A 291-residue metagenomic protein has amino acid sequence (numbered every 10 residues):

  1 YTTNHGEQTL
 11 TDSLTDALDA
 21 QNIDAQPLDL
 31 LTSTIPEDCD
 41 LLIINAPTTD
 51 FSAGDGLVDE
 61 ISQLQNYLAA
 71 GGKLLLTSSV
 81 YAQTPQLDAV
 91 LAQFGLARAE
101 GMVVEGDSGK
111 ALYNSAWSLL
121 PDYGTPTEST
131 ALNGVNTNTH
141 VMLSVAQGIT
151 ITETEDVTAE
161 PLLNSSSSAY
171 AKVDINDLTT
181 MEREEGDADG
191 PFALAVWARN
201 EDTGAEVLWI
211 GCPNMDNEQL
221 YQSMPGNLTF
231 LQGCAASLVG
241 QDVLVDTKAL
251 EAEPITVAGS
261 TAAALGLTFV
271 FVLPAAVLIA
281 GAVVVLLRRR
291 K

Functional and structural regions predicted by a protein language model:
Y1-N4: Short beta-strand segments enriched in small/hydrophobic residues
E7-V243: Acidic, S/T/G-rich, low-cysteine, solvent-exposed domains in lumenal/extracellular/periplasmic regions of secretory
I61, R288-K291: Juxtamembrane helix-loop transition segments at the membrane interface in multi-pass membrane proteins
N114-P121, T247-V257, V285-R289: Noncatalytic linker/hinge segments flanking ATPase motor cores
M215, L220, D242-F269: Short, aromatic-rich amphipathic segments at membrane interfaces that lie adjacent to a transmembrane helix or signal
F271-L273: Small-residue-rich transmembrane alpha-helices that serve as helix-helix interface/gating elements in multipass
A275-R288: Alpha-helical transmembrane segments
